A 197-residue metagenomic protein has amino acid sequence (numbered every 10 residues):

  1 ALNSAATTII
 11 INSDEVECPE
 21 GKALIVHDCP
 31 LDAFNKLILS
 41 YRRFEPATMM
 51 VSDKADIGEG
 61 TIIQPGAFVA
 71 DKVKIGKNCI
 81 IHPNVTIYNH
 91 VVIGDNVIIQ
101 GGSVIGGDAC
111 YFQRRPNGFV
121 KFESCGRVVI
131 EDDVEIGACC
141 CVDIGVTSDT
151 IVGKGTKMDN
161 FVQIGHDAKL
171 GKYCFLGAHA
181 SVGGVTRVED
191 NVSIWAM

Functional and structural regions predicted by a protein language model:
S4-A5, P19-G21: Short, structured coil segments at secondary-structure junctions
T7-T8, M197: Short glycine-rich, acidic/polar surface loops and turns
I9-I10, I25: Short, conserved beta-strand segments within well-ordered enzyme catalytic domains that often line or immediately flank
I10-E17: Short, polar loop motifs at secondary-structure junctions
E15, P30-L31, S103, A109: Short, flexible active-site-adjacent loop segments at beta-strand->alpha-helix junctions, enriched in small/polar
G21-V51: Arg/Lys-rich RNA-binding interfaces used to dock onto structured RNA substrates
M49-A196: Structural signal for interior beta-strand "rungs" in well-ordered beta-sheet cores of soluble enzyme domains
